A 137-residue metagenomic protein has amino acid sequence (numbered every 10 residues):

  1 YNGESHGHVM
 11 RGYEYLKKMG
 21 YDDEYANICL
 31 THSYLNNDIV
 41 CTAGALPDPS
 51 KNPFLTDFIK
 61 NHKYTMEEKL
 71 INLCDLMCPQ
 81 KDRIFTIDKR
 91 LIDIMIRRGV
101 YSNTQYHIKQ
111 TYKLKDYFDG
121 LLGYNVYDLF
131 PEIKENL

Functional and structural regions predicted by a protein language model:
Y1-I94: Divalent metal-dependent catalytic cores for phosphoryl transfer on phosphate-bearing substrates
V100-L137: Charged phosphate-binding loop/patch that engages nucleotide di/tri-phosphates or the phosphate backbone of nucleic
